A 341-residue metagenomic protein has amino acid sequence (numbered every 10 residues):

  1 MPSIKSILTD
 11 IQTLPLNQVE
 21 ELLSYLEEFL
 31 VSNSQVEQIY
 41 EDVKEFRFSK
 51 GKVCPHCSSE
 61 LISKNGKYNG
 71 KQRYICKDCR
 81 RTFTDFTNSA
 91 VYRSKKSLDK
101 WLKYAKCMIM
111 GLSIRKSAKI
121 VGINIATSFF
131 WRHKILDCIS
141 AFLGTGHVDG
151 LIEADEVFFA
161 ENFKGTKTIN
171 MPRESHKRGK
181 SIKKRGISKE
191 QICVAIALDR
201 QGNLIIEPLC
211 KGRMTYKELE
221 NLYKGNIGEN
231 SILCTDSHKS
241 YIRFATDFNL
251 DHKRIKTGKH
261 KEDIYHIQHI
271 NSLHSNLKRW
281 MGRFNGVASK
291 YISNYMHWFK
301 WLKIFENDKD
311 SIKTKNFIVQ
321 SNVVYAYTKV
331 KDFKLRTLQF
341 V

Functional and structural regions predicted by a protein language model:
M1-V341: Residue-level recognition of single "structural anchor" positions that define or cap local secondary structure
